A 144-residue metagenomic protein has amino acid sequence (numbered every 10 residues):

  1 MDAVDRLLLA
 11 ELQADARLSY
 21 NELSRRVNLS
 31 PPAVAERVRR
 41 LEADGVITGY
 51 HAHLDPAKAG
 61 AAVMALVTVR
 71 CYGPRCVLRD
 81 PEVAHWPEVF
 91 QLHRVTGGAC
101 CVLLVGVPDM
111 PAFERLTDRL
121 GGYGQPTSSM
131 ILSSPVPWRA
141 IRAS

Functional and structural regions predicted by a protein language model:
M1-S144: A compositional/biophysical signature of low hydrophobicity enriched in polar/charged and small residues
